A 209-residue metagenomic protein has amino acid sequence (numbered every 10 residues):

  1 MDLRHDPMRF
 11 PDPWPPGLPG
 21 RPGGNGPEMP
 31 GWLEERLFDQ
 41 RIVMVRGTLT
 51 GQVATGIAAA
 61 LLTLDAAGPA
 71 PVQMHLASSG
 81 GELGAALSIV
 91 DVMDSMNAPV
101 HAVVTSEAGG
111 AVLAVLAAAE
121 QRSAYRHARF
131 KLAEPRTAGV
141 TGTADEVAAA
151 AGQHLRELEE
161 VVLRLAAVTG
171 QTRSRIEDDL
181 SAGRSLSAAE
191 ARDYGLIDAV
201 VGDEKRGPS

Functional and structural regions predicted by a protein language model:
M1-A111, A117-S209: N-terminal organellar transit peptides
